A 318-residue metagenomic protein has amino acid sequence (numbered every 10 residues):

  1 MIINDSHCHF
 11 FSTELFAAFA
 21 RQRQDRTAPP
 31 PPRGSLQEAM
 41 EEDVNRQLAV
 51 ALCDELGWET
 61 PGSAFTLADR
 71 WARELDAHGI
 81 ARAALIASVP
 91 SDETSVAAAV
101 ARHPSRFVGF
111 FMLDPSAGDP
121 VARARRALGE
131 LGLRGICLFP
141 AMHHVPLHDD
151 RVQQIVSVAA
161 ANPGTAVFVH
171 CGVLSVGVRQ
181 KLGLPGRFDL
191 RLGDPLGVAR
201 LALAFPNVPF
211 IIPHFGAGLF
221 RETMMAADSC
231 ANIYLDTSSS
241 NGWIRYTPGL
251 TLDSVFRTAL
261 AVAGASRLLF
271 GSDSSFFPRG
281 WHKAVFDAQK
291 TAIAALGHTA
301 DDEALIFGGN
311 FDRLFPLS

Functional and structural regions predicted by a protein language model:
M1-S6, T13-A77, R82, T258 (+2 more regions): Mid-to-C-terminal alpha-helical segments outside catalytic/metal-binding sites
H7, L75, V96, A127 (+7 more regions): Conserved, mostly hydrophobic/aromatic
F11-T13, P90-D92, S116-D119, V173-G177 (+3 more regions): Active-site environment of divalent metal-dependent phosphoester hydrolases
E14-F19, A97, R123, R179-G183 (+3 more regions): Short aromatic-enriched loop/helix-cap "lid" or pocket-rim segments at secondary-structure transitions that line
R70-E74, S95-A99, R123-A127, R151-I155 (+4 more regions): A general structural detector for well-ordered alpha-helical segments in enzyme core domains, enriched
A77-R82, P104-F107, L203-F210: Short, surface-exposed connector motifs at secondary-structure boundaries
A81-R82, S88-Q180, L184-D189: Active-site gating/metal-coordination segments in enzymes
R134-G135, H148-L269: Catalytic pocket-lining loop regions of alpha/beta-barrel enzymes, especially the amidohydrolase/enolase/GH5 lineages
